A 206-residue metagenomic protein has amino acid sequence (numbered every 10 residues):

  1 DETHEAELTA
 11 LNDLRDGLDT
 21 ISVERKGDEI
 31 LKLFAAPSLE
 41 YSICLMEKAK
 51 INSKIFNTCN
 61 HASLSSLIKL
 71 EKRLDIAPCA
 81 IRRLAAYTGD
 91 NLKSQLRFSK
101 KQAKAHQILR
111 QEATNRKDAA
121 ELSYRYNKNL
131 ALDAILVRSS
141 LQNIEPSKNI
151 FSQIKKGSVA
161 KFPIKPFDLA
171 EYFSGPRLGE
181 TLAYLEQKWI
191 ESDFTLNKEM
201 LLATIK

Functional and structural regions predicted by a protein language model:
D1-R15: Non-catalytic interface/linker regions that flank or bridge core catalytic/transmembrane domains
E2-H4, L39-I43, I51-I55, A160 (+1 more regions): Intrinsically disordered or highly flexible coil/loop and linker segments, enriched in small and charged/polar residues
E2-T3, L18, S22, F98 (+4 more regions): Short, surface-exposed helix-loop/turn micro-motifs enriched in polar/charged residues
H4-E5, V23, P78, G175-G179 (+1 more regions): Alpha-helix N-cap/helix-initiation sites
E5-L8, I43, N60, Q107 (+2 more regions): Short, well-structured alpha-helical segments
N12-P146: Conserved, hydrophobic alpha-helical core segments of structured domains
V137-K206: Charged substrate- and nucleic-acid-binding regions of tRNA-handling and nucleotidyl-transfer enzymes, centered on
